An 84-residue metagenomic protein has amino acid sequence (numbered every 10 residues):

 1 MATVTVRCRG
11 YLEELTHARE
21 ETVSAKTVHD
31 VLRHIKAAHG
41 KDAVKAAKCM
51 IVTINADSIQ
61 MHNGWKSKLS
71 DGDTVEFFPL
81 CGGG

Functional and structural regions predicted by a protein language model:
M1-G83: Ubiquitin-like/PB1-type beta-grasp interaction modules and other compact soluble beta-rich domains
